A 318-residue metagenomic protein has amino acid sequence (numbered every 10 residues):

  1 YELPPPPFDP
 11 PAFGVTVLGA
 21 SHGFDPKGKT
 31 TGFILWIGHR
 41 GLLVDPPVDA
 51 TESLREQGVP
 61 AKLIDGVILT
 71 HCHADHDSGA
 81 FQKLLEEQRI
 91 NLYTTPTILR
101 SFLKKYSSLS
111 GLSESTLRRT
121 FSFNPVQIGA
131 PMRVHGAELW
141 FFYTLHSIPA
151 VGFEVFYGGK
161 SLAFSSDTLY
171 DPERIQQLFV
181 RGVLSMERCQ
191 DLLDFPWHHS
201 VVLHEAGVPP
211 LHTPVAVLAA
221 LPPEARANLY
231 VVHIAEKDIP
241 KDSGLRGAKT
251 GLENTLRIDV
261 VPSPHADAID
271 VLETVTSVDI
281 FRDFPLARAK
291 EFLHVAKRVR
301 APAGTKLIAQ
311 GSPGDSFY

Functional and structural regions predicted by a protein language model:
Y1-V59, S122-F195, E253-H265: Core dinuclear metal-dependent hydrolase active-site scaffold
D25, K290-E291, I308-G311: Short loop/turn motifs at secondary-structure junctions and domain boundaries
F33, R298-R300, I308-A309, D315-Y318: His/acidic/aromatic-lined binding-pocket segments of jelly-roll/cupin-type domains and related regulatory beta-sandwich
V48-T94, L193-L203: Active-site metal-binding motif and surrounding structural segment of the metallo-beta-lactamase
I90-R100, N228-H233: Short internal beta-strands
Y93, I98-P125: Active-site neighborhood of divalent metal-dependent phosphoester bond hydrolases
D171-V260: Cap/insert and terminal regions of metallo-dependent hydrolase folds
V261-K306: Cyclic nucleotide-binding regulatory module and flanking cytosolic helices
